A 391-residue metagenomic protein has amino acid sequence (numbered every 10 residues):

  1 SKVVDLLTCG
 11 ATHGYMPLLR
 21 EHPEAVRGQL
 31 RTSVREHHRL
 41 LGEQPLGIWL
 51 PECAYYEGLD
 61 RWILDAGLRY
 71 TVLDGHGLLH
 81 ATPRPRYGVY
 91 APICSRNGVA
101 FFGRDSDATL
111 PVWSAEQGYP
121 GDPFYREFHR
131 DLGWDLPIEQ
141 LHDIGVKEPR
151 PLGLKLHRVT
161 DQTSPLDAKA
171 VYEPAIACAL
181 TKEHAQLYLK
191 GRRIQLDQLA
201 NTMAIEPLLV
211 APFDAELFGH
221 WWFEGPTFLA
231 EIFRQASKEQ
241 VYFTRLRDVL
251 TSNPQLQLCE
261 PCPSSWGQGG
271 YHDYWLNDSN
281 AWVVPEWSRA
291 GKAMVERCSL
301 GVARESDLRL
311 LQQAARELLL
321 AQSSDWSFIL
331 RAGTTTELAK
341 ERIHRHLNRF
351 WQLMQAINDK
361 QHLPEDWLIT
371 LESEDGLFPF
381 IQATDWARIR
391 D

Functional and structural regions predicted by a protein language model:
S1-D5, L19, L40, W62 (+3 more regions): Active-site-facing alpha/beta catalytic cores
S1-R20, G28, L46-L50, R69-D74 (+2 more regions): Short, well-structured secondary-structure segments
K2-V4, H38-Q44, D65-T71, L199-A204 (+1 more regions): Secondary-structure transition/capping motifs at alpha-helix termini and the adjoining loop/turn into the next element
P17, E21-A25, Q29-P45, Y56-L59 (+4 more regions): Non-catalytic regulatory/linker segments of enzymes
A25-L50, R193-P212: CE4/NodB-like, metal-dependent polysaccharide N-deacetylase domain that modifies extracellular/periplasmic N-acetylated
Q44-Y55, D214-F218, T335: Conserved short loop/turn motifs at secondary-structure junctions
C53-A54, L59-R69, R84: Hydrophobic, small-residue-rich alpha-helical packing segments that form membrane-like cores
P83-D391: Active-site and substrate-binding clefts of carbohydrate-active enzymes
